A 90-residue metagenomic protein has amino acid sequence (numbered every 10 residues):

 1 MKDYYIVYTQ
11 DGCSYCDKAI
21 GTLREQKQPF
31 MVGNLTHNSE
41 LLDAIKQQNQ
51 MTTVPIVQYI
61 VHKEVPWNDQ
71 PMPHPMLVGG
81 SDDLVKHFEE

Functional and structural regions predicted by a protein language model:
M1-M31: Local sequence-structure signature of Cys/Sec-based thiol-disulfide redox active-site neighborhoods
T9, T53-V54: Ser/Thr-centric signal marking residues that sit in or immediately flank functional binding/regulatory motifs
C16, S39, V78: Loop/helix-junction capping segments adjacent to catalytic residues or to phosphate/diphosphate-binding pockets
D17, G21, D43, K86: Alpha-helical elements of the RecA-like P-loop NTPase motor core of helicases
G33-L35, G80: Conserved beta-strand termini and adjacent loop/short-helix elements that scaffold enzyme active sites in alpha/beta
L35-T53, V61-K63, H87-E90: Thioredoxin-like thiol-disulfide oxidoreductase module
I60-E90: Non-catalytic, surface beta->alpha helical segment in thiol-disulfide oxidoreductase systems
